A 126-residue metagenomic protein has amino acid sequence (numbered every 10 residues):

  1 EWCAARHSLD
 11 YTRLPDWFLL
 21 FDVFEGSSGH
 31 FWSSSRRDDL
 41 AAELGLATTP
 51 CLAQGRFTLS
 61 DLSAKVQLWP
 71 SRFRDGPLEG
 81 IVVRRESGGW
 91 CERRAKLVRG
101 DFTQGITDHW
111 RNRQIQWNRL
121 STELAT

Functional and structural regions predicted by a protein language model:
E1-T126: Core nucleotide-handling region used for phosphoryl-transfer chemistry
